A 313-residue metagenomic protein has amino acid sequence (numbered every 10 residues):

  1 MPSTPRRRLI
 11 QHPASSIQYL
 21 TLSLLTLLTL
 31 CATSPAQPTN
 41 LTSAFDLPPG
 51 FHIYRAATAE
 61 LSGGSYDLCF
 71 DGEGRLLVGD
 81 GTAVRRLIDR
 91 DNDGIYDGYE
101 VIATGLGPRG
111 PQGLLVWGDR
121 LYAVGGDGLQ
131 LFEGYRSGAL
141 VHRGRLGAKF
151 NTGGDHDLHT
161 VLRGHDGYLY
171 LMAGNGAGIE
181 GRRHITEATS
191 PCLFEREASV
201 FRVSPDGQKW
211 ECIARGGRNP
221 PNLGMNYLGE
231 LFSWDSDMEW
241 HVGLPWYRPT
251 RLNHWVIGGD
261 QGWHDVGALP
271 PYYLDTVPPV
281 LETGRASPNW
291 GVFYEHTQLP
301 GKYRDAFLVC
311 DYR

Functional and structural regions predicted by a protein language model:
R7-R8, S23, A214: Hydrophobic residues within membrane-embedded alpha helices
P13-A14, L20: Intrinsically disordered, low-complexity proline-rich regions
Y19-C31: Bacterial N-terminal signal peptides
A36-R313: Beta-propeller domains with acidic blade repeats across secreted/periplasmic ectodomains and cytosolic WD/CNH propellers
